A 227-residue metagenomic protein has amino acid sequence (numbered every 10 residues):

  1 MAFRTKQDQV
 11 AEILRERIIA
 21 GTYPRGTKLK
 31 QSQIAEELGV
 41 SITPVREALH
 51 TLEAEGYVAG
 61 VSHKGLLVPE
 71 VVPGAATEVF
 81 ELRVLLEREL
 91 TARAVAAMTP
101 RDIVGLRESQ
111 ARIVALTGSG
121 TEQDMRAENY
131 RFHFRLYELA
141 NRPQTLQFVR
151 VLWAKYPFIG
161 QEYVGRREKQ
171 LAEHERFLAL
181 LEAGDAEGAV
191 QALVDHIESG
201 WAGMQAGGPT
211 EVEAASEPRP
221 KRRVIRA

Functional and structural regions predicted by a protein language model:
M1-A96, R101, W201, Q205-A227: Short linear motifs at protein or domain termini
I18, A94, T117, A140 (+2 more regions): Hydrophobic residues in alpha-helical segments
K28, Q161-V164: Short capping/connector residues at structural and topological boundaries
A54-A59, A154, R166-E168: Mobile beta-alpha loop/short-helix "lid" or hinge segments that flank ligand
H63, L86, E108, K169-A172: Alpha-helix N-cap/N′ positions at the starts of helices
V72, T121, G184-D185: Acidic/polar helix N-cap motif
V79, P100-Q161, A172-A179, G188-E198: Conserved amphipathic alpha-helical segments that form helical-bundle/coiled-coil interaction surfaces
G165-A227: C-terminal regulatory/effector modules of DNA-binding transcriptional regulators
